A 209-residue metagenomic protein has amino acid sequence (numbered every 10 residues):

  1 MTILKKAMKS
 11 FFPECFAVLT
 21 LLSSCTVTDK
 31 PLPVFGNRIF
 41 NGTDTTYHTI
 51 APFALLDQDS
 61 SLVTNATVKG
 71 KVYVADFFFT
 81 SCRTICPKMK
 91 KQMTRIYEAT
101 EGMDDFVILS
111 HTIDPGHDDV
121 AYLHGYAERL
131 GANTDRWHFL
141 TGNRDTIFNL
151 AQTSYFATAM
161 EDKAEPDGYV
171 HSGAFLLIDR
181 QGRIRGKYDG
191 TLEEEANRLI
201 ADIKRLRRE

Functional and structural regions predicted by a protein language model:
M1-L56, E209: N-terminal targeting signals for export/organelle localization
T28, V63-T64, R185-G186: Generic structural signal for well-ordered beta-strand positions
T43-Y73, F77: Post-signal-peptide N-terminal segment of Sec-exported extracytoplasmic proteins
N65-M93, L109: Short active-site neighborhood of thiol/selenol oxidoreductases, capturing the structured segment around
K90-L150: Structural microenvironment flanking redox-active thiols in thiol-disulfide oxidoreductases
W137, F148, Y155-M160, V170-L176: Structural micro-motif
E161-E209: Thiol-/selenol-based redox modules, centered on thioredoxin-like and closely related oxidoreductase domains
